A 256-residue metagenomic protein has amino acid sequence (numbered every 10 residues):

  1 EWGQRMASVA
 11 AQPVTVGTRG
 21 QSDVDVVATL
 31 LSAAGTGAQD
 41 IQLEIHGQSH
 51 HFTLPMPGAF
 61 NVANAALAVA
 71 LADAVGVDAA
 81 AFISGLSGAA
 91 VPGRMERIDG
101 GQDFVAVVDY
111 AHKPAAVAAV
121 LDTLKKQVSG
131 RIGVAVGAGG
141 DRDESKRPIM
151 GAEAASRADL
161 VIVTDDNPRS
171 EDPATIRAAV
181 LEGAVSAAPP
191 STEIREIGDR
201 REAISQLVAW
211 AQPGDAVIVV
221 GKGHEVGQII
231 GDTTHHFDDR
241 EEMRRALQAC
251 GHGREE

Functional and structural regions predicted by a protein language model:
E1-A106, G183-A184, A188-P190, I194-R195: Acidic, Mg2+-coordinating active-site environments of NTP-dependent enzymes
E1-S8, P114-V117, R142: Flexible active-site lid/hinge loop adjacent to a nucleotide/diphosphate and Mg2+-phosphate binding pocket
W2-M6, D25, E144-K146, D172-P173 (+2 more regions): Short glycine-/acidic-enriched loop or helix-start segments at secondary-structure transitions that form or flank
A28, N64, A68, V134 (+2 more regions): Residue-level signal for inorganic ion chemistry
V91, A115-A187, D199-R200, G231-H236 (+1 more regions): Active-site beta-alpha connecting loops in nucleotide-dependent enzymes
A106-H112: Switch II (G3) loop of P-loop NTPases
H235-E256: Short, flexible loop segments at boundaries between secondary-structure elements
